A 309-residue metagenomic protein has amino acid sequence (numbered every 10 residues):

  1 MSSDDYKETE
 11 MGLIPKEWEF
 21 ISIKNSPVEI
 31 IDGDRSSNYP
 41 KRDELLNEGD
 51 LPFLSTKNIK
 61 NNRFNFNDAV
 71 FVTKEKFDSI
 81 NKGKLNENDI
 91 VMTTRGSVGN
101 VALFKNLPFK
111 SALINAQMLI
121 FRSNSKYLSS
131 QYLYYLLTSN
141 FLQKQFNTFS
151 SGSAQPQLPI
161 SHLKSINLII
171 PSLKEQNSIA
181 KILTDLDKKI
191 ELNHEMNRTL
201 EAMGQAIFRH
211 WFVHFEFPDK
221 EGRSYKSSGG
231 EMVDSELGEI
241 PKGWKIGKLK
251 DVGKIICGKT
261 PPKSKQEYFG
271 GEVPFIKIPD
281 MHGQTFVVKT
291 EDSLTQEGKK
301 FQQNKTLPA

Functional and structural regions predicted by a protein language model:
S2-S36, S165, I169-S178, T184-H210 (+1 more regions): Non-catalytic DNA-recognition/assembly elements of restriction-modification systems
S3-E8, T94, S111-L119, Q131 (+1 more regions): A short glycine-rich beta-alpha junction/loop motif
D5-T9, K24-L45, K57-D89, E231-E236 (+2 more regions): Sequence-specific dsDNA recognition surfaces
R42-E44, P52, L136-L168: Specificity-determining recognition surfaces
L54, I276: Cleft-lining beta-strand/loop regions that shape enzyme active-site pockets
V98-K105: Short, Lys/Arg- and Gly-enriched loop/turn segments at beta-strand edges
R122-S129: Ligand-binding loop in jelly-roll beta-barrel domains
